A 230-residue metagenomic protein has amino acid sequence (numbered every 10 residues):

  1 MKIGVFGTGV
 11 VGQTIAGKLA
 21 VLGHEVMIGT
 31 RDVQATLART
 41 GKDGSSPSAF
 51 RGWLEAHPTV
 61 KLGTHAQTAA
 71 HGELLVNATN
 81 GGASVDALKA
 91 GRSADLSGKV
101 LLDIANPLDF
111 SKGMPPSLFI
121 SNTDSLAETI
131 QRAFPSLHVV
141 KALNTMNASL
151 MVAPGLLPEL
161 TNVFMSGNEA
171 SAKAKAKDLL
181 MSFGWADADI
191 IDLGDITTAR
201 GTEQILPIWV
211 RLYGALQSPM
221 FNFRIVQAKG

Functional and structural regions predicted by a protein language model:
M1-G44: NAD(P)+-binding Rossmann beta1-loop-alpha1 motif at the extreme N-terminus of oxidoreductases
F6, T161-G230: Active-site-lining helix/loop region of Rossmann-like oxidoreductase modules
T14, K18, A133, L179: Rossmann-fold NAD(P)-dependent oxidoreductase module
V33, A83, N106, M146-N147 (+2 more regions): Glycine-rich beta-alpha junction loops
R39-H57: Short, conserved SAM-binding/catalytic segment of Class I S-adenosyl-L-methionine-dependent methyltransferases
R51-V100, N106-M114: Rossmann-like NAD(P)-binding element
L62, H138-N144, I190-L193: General beta-strand structural signal in soluble alpha/beta enzymes
S97-V100, I104-S149, A153-G155: Rossmann-fold NAD(P)-binding glycine/threonine-rich loop
